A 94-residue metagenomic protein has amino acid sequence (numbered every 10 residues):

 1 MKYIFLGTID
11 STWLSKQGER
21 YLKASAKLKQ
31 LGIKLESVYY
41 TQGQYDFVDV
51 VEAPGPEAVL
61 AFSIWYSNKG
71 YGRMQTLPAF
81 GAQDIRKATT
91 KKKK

Functional and structural regions predicted by a protein language model:
M1-Q30, K34, T41-Y45, F80-K94: Short S/T/G/P-rich N-terminal loop/turn motif that feeds into the first structured element of a domain
I4-T8, Q42-I64: Short, well-ordered beta-strand segments in beta-rich or mixed alpha/beta enzyme and ligand-binding folds
S15, D49-V50, T76: Short N-terminal micro-motifs specific to bacterial/archaeal maturation and metal-cluster initiation sites
Q30, A53-Q83: An amphipathic, aromatic/His-enriched active-site/gating alpha helix that lines ligand/cofactor pockets
L35-V38, M74-T76: Generic structural signal for residues in well-ordered beta-strands
